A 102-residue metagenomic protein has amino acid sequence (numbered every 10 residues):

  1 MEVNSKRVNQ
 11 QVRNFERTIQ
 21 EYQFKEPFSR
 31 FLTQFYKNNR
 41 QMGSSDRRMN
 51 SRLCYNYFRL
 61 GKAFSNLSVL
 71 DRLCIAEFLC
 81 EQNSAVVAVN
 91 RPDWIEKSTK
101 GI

Functional and structural regions predicted by a protein language model:
M1-I102: Class I Rossmann-like S-adenosyl-L-methionine
